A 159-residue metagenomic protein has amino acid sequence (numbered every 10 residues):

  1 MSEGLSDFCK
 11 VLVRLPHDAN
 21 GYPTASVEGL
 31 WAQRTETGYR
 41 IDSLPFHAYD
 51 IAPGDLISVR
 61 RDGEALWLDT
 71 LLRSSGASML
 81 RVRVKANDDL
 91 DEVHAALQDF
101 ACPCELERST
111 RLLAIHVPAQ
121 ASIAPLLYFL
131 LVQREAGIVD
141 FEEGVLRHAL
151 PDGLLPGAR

Functional and structural regions predicted by a protein language model:
M1-T24: Extended boundary segments
R34-S43: Short, structured beta-strand/loop micro-motifs enriched in basic residues and often containing a Trp
D62-S74: Short, Lys/Arg- and Gly-enriched loop/turn segments at beta-strand edges
L71-A86, L113-I115: Short glycine-/aliphatic-rich beta-strand segments at the starts of folded cytosolic domains
N87-R159: Helix-rich terminal scaffold detector
